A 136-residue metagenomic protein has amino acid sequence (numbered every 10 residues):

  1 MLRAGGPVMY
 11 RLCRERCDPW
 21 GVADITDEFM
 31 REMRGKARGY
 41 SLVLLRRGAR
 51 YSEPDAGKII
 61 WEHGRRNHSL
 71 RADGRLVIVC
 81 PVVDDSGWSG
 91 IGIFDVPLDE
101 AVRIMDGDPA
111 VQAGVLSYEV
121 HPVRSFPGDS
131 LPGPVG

Functional and structural regions predicted by a protein language model:
M1-L2, V22: Accessible peptide chain termini
L2-M9: Extreme N-terminal basic, low-complexity initiation segments that serve as generic localization/processing leaders
Y10-G136: Conserved, structured core segments of small domains
